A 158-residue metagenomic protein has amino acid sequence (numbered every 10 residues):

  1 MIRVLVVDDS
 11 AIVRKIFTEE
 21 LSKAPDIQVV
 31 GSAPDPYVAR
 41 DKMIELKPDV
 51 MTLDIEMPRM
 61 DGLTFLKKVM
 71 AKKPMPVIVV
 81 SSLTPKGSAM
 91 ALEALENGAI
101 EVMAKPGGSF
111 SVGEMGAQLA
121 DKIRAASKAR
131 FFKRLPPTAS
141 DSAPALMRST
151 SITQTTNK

Functional and structural regions predicted by a protein language model:
M1-K158: Strand-loop microenvironment adjacent to phosphate/nucleotide-handling motifs in alpha/beta enzyme folds
